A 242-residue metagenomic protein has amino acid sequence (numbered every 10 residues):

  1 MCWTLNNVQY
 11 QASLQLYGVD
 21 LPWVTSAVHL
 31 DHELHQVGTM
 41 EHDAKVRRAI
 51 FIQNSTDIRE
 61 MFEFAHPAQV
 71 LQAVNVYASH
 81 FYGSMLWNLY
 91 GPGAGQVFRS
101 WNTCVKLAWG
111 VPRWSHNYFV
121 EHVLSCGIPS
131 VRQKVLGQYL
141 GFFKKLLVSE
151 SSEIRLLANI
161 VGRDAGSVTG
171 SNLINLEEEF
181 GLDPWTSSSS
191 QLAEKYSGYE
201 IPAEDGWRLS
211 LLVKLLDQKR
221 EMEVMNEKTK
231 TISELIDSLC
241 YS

Functional and structural regions predicted by a protein language model:
M1-L5, S26-L156: Non-catalytic, peripheral interaction segments enriched in hydrophobic/basic residues
M1-T25: Short, conserved micro-motifs composed of acidic
V8, L21, S100, S115-N117 (+3 more regions): Generic hydrophobic-segment detector
L14, E121-V123, E177: Hydrophobic alpha-helix position signal
V19, F81-L86, V97, V105 (+5 more regions): Acidic, low-complexity intrinsically disordered regions
V19-D20, Y77, G91, R99 (+2 more regions): Alpha-helical interaction segments
N88-L89, L146-S242: Charged boundary/loop elements
